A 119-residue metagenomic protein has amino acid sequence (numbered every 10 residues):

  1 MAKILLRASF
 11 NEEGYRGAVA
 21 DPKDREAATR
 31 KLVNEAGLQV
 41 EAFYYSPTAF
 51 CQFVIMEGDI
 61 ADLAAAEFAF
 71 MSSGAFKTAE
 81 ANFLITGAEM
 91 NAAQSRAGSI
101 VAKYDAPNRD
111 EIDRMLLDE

Functional and structural regions predicted by a protein language model:
M1-K31, Q39, T48, A64 (+1 more regions): Short S/T/G/P-rich N-terminal loop/turn motif that feeds into the first structured element of a domain
S9, F53-E57: Short hydrophobic/aromatic beta-strand micro-patches that form the beta-sheet surface supporting nucleotide- or nucleic
A28, L32-A36, A69, S73: Generic non-transmembrane alpha-helical segments
G37-F43, T78-E80: A short linear hydrophobic-aromatic micro-motif
E41-S46, F70: Short, flexible, solvent-exposed loop/turn segments with mixed acidic/basic and small polar residues
Y45, F50-V54: Amphipathic, hydrophobic secondary-structure cores in small proteins
D59-A88: An amphipathic, aromatic/His-enriched active-site/gating alpha helix that lines ligand/cofactor pockets
